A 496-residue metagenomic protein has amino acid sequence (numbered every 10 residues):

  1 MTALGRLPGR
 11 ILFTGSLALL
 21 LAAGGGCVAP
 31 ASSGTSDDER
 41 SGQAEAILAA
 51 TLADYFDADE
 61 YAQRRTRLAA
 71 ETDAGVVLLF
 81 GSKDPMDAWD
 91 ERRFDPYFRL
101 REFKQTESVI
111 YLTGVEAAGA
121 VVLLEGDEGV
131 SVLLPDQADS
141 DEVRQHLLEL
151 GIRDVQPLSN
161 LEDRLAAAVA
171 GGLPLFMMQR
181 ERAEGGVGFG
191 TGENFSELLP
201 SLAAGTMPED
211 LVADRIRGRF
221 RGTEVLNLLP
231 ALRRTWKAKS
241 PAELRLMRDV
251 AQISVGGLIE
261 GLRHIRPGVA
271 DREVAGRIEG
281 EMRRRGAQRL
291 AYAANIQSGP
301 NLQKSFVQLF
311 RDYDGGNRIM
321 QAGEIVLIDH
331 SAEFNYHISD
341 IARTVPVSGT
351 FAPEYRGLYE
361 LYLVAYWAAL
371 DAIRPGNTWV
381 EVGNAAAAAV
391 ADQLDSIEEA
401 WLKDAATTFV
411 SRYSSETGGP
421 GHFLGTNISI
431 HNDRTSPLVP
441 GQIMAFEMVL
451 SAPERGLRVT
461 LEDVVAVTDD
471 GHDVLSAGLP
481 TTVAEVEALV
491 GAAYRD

Functional and structural regions predicted by a protein language model:
M1-L7: N-terminal secretory signal peptides that target proteins for export/translocation
L12-G25: Bacterial N-terminal signal peptides
V28-D496: Active-site neighborhoods and metal-handling regions in enzymes and metal-associated proteins
